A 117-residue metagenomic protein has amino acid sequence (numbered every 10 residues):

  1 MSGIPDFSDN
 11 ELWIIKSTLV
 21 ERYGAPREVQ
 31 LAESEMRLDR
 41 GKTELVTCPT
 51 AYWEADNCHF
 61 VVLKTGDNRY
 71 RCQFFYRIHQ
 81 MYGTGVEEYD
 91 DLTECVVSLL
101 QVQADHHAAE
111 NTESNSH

Functional and structural regions predicted by a protein language model:
M1-A55: Negatively charged, low-complexity tracts enriched in Asp/Glu with abundant Ser/Thr
S8, I14-L19, D56-G83: Short aromatic-glycine-(Arg/Gly/Cys) micro-motifs in beta-strand/loop hairpins
E21, L31, F60-V61, V97: Amphipathic alpha-helical interaction segments
E33-E35, R71, D91, L100: Structured catalytic/translocation cores of nucleotide/phosphate-coupled proteins
D39-K42, P49, C72, Y76 (+2 more regions): Residue-level signal for well-ordered alpha-helical segments
P49-T50, H59, K64, R71 (+3 more regions): Functionally constrained cores in energy, signaling, and assembly domains
I78-S116: Ampiphathic alpha-helical segments that act as solvent-exposed interaction surfaces
